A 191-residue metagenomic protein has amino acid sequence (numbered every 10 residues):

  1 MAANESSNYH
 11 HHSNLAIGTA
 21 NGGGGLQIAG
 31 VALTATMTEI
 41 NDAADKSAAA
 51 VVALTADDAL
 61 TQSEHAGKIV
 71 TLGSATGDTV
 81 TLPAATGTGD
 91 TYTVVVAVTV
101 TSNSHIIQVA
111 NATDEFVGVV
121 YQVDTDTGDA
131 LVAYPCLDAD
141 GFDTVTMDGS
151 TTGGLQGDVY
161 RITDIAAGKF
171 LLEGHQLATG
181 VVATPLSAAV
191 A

Functional and structural regions predicted by a protein language model:
M1-E64, S102-S104: Intrinsic low-complexity, repeat-rich intrinsically disordered segments enriched in small/flexible residues
N4, Y9-H10, T99, T125 (+1 more regions): Sequence/structural signature of small/polar-enriched beta-strand/turn repeats that build beta-strand-rich repeat
G22-G25, S74, T144, A188: Generic, low-specificity signal for short hydrophobic/alpha-helical stretches with a mild N-terminal bias, encompassing
A29, T79-L82, V145-T151: Short aromatic-glycine motifs in intrinsically disordered, low-complexity regions
A35, A84, T152-G154: Generic detector of ordered secondary-structure context
D42-L137, Y160-A191: Exposed extracellular interaction/assembly regions and N-terminal maturation sites
A130-D158: Structured beta-strand segments within beta-sheet-rich domains
